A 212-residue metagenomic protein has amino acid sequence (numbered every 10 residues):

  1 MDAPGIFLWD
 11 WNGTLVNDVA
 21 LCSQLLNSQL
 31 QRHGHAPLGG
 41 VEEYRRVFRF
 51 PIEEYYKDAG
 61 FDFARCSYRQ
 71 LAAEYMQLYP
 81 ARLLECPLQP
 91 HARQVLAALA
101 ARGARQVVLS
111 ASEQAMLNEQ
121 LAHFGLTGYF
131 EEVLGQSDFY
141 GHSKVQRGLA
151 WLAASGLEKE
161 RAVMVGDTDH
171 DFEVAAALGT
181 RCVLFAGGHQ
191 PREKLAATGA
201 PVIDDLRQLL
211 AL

Functional and structural regions predicted by a protein language model:
D2-R93: N-terminal helical cap/lid subdomain that shapes the substrate entry/recognition surface in HAD-like hydrolases
I6, S143-E173: Conserved Lys-Pro-Asp/Glu-containing loop-to-beta segment of HAD-superfamily phosphomonoesterases, centered on
A36, T127-E131, E158, I203: Conserved H-loop
E43-Y44, T127-H142: A short, structured active-site edge motif that brings together acidic residues
V47, P87-H91, S112, F139 (+3 more regions): Short beta->alpha linker loops
P80-V108, Q114-N118, V145: Short, acidic loop-to-helix structural element flanking the phosphoryl-transfer center in phosphate-processing enzymes
S110, V163-V202: Acidic, Mg2+-coordinating phosphoryl-transfer loop and its flanking beta/alpha structural elements, shared across
